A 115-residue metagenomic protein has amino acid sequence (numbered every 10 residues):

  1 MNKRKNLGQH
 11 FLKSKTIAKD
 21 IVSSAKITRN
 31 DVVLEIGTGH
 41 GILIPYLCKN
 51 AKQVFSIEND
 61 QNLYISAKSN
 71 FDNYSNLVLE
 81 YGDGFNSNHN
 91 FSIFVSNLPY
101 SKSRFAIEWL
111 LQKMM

Functional and structural regions predicted by a protein language model:
M1-M115: Catalytic cores of RNA-modifying enzymes
